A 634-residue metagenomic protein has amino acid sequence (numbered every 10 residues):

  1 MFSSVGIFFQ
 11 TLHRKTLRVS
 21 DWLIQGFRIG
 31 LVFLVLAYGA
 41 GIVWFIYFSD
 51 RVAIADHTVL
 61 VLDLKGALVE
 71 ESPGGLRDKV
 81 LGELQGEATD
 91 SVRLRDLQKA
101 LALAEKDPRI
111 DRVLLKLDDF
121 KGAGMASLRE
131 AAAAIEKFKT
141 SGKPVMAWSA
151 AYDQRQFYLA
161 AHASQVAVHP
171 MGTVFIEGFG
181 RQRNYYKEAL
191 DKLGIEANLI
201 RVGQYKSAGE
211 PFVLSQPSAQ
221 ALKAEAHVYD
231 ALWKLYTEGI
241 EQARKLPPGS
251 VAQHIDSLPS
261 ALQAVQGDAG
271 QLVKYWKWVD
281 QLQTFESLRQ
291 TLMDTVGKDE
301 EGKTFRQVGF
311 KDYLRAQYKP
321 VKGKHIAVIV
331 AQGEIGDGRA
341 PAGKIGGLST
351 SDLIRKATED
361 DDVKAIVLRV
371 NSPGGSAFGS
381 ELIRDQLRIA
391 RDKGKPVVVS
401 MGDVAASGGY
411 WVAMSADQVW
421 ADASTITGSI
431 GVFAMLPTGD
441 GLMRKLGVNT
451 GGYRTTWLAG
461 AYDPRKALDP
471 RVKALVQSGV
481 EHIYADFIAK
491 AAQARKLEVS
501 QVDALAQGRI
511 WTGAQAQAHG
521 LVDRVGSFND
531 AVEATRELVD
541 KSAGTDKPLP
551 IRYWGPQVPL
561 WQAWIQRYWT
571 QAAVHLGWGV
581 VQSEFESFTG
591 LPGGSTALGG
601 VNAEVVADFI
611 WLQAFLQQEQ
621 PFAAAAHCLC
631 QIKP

Functional and structural regions predicted by a protein language model:
M1-L97, P170, G180-G270, K274-D362 (+5 more regions): Intrinsically disordered, low-complexity segments enriched in small/flexible residues
A40, T58-R183, K187, Y318-L442: Cleft-lining beta-strand/loop regions that shape enzyme active-site pockets
A55, H162-S164, L193, K277 (+2 more regions): Short, structured coil segments at secondary-structure junctions
R112, S164-V168, D280-Q281, A365 (+4 more regions): Well-ordered beta-strand positions
R244-V251, A491-V502: Hydrophobic, secondary-structure "cap" segments at the distal end of domains
Q253-K274, A416, D503-L521: Acidic helix/loop microenvironments that form the catalytic cleft of cell-wall polysaccharide enzymes
T358-V363, I488-V499, R509, G513-Q515: Long hydrophobic segments that form regular secondary structure
S407-A467, R471-G479, F487-A489: Conserved acidic, small-residue-rich alpha-beta core segments centered on
